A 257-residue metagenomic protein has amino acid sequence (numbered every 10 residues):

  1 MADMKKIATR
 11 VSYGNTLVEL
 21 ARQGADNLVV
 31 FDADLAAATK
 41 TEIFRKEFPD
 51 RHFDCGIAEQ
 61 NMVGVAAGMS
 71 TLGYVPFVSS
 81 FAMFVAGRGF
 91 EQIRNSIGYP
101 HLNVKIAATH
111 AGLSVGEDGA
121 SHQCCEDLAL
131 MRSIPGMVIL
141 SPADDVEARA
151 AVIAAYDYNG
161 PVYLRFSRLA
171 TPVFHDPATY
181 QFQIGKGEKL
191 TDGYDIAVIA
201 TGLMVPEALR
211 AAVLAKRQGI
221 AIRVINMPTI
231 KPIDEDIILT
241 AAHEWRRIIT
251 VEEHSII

Functional and structural regions predicted by a protein language model:
M1-R165, A170, Q181: Thiamine diphosphate
L35-E42, K46, V115-G116, S167-I257: Thiamine diphosphate
